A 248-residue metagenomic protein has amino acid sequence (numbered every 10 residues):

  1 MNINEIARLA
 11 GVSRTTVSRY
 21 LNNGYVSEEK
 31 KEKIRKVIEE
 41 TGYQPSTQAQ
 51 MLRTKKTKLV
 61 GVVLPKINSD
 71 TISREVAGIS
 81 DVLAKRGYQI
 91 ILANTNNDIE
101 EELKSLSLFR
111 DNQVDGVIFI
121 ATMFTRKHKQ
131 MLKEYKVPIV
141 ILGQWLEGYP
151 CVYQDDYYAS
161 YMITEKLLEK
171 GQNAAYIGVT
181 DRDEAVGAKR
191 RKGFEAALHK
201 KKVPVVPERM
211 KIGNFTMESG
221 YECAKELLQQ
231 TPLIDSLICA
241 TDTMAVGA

Functional and structural regions predicted by a protein language model:
M1-K58: N-terminal helix-turn-helix DNA-binding module of bacterial transcription factors
E5, G11, T16, Y25 (+8 more regions): Conserved functional loop/turn residues at catalytic and ligand-binding sites
R14-R19, L52-N68, A174-D181: Short beta-strand segments enriched in small/hydrophobic residues
E39-A77, R86-Y88, N96-D98, L108-D111: N-terminal helix-turn-helix/winged-helix DNA-binding helices and compositionally similar short basic alpha-helical
E40, D81-R86, E134-I141, W145-A248: Bacterial carbohydrate/catabolite-sensing allosteric modules
A49, L103-L106, K129, T164 (+1 more regions): Short hydrophobic/charged patches on amphipathic alpha-helices used for structural packing and interfaces
D81-Q130: Central regulatory/effector-binding core of bacterial HTH transcription factors
